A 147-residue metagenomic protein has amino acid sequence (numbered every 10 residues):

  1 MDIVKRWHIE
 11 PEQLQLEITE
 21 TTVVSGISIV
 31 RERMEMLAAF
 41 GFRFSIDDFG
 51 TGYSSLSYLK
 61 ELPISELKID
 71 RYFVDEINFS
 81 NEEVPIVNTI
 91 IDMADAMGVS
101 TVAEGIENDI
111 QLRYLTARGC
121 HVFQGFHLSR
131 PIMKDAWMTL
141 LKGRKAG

Functional and structural regions predicted by a protein language model:
M1: A short helix/loop element that forms part of the nucleotide-sugar donor recognition site in Leloir-type
R6-P11, L37-F40: Short helix-capping segments at alpha-helix termini
Q13-S28, F40-G147: EAL-family c-di-GMP phosphodiesterase catalytic domain
R33: Conserved functional hotspot residues or short segments at active or partner-binding sites across diverse domains
